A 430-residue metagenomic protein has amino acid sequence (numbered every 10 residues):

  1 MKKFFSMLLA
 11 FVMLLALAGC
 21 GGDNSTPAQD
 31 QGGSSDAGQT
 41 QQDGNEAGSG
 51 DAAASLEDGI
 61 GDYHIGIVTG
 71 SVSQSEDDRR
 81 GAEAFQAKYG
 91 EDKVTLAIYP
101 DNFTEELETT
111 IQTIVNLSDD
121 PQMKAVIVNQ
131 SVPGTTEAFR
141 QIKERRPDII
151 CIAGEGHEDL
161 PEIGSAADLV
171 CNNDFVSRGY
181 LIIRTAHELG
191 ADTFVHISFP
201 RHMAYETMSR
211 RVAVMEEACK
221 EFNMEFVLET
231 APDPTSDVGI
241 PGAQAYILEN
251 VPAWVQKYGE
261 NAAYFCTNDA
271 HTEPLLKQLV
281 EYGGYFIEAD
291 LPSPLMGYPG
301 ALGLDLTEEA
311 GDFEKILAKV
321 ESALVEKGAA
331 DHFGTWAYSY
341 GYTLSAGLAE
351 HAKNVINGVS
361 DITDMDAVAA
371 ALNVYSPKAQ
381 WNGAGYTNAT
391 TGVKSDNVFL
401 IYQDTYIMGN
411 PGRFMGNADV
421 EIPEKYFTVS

Functional and structural regions predicted by a protein language model:
L15-G19: C-terminal motif of bacterial Sec signal peptides marking the signal peptidase cleavage site
A53-F85, Y89, L96-Q112, I127-P133: Extracytoplasmic "Venus flytrap"
G59, L169-V195, Y246, F313-L324 (+1 more regions): Hydrophobic alpha-helical segments within soluble ligand-binding/sensing domains
G66-T69, D120-S131, I149-G154, V195-I197 (+3 more regions): Periplasmic-binding protein-like
A82, F175-L228, A352: An alpha-beta-alpha
I142-F175: Flexible loop/hinge segments that line or gate small-molecule binding clefts
A218-F226, E273-N357: Extracellular/periplasmic periplasmic-binding protein-like sensory domains
I316-S430: Hinge/cleft segment of the Venus flytrap/periplasmic-binding protein
